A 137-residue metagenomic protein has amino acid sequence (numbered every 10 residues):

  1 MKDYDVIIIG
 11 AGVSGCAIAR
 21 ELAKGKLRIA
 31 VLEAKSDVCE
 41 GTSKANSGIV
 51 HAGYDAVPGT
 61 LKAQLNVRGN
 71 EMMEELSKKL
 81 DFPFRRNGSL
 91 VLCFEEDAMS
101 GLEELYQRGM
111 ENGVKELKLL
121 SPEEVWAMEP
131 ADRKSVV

Functional and structural regions predicted by a protein language model:
Y4-V31: N-terminal Rossmann-like FAD-binding beta1-loop-alpha1 element of flavoenzymes
G12, K35, G48: Proline-glycine-enriched beta-turn/loop adjacent to the NAD(P) cofactor-binding site in Rossmann-like oxidoreductases
I18, A34, N46, N66-G69: Short N-terminal amphipathic alpha-helix/helix-capping patch enriched in small hydrophobics with frequent Ser/Thr
I18, G41, L102, E129: Short glycine-/acidic-enriched loop or helix-start segments at secondary-structure transitions that form or flank
A23-A45: Glycine-rich FAD pyrophosphate-binding loop
G48-M128: Dinucleotide-binding Rossmann-like beta1-alpha1 core, especially the glycine-rich loop that anchors the ADP
K134-V137: Conserved small/polar residues in nucleotide/adenosyl-binding loops
